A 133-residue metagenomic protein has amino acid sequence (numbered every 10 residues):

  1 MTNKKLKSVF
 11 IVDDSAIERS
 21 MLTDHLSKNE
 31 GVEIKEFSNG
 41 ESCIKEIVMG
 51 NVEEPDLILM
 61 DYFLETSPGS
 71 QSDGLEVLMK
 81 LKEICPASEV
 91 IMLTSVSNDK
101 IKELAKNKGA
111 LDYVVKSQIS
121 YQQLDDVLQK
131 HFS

Functional and structural regions predicted by a protein language model:
M1-F10, S15-T23, Y121-S133: Non-catalytic signal-transmission and effector/linker regions of two-component phosphorelay proteins
S15-R19, T66, I101: Short acidic/polar segment at the start of the alpha1 helix of CheY-like receiver
A16-F37: Two-component/phosphorelay signaling modules centered on CheY-like receiver
E36-L57, D61, E65-T66, Q123: Acidic, metal-coordinating helix/loop segments flanking the phosphotransfer/catalytic sites of two-component signaling
G69-P86: Short amphipathic alpha-helix used as the core "switch/output" element in two-component signaling
V96-S97: Short, conserved "switch-loop" micro-motifs in signal-transduction and mechanochemical regulators
